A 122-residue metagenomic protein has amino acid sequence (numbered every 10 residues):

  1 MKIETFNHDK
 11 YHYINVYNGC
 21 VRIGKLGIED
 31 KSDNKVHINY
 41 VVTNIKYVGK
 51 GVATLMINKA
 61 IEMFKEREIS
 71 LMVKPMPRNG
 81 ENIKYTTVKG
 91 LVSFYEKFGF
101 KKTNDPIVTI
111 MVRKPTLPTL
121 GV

Functional and structural regions predicted by a protein language model:
E4-Y11, D30-D33, T103-P106: Short, ordered beta-strand-loop transition motifs
F6-G24: Conserved beta-hairpin
E29, D33-I45, M72-K74: Conserved acetyl-CoA binding element of GNAT-fold acetyltransferases
T43, G49-E62: Conserved acetyl-CoA-binding loop-helix of GNAT-fold acetyltransferases
F64-K84: Conserved GNAT acetyl-CoA-binding A-motif
P77-G80, Y85-S93, K97-V122: C-terminal "cap" of GNAT-fold acetyltransferases
